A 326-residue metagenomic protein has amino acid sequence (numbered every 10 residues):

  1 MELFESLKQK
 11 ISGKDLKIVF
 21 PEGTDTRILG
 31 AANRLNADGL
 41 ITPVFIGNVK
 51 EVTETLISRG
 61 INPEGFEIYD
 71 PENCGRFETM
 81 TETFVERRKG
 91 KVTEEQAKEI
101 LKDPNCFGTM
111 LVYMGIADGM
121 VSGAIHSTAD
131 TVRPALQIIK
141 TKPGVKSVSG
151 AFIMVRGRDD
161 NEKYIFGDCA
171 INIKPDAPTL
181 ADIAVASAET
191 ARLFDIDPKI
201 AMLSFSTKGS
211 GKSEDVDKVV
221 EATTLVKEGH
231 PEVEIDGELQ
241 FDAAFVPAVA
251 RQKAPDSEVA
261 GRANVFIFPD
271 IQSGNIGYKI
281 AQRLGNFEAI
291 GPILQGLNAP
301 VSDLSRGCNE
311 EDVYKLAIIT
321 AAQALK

Functional and structural regions predicted by a protein language model:
M1-A260, V265-K326: Anion-binding alpha/beta catalytic cores of soluble intermediary-metabolism enzymes, centered on
